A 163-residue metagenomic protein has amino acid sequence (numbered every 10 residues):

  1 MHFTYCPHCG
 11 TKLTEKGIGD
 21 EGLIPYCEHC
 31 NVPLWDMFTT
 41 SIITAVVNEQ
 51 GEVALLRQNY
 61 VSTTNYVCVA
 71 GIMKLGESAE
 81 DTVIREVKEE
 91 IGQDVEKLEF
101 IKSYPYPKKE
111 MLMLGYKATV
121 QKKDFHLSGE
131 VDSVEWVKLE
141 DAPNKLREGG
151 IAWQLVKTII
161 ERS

Functional and structural regions predicted by a protein language model:
M1-H2, T14, T63-Y66, P107 (+1 more regions): Nudix hydrolase/Nudix homology domain
M1-V61, I72-D124, S163: N-terminal leader/linker segments that precede catalytic domains of diphosphate-processing enzymes
